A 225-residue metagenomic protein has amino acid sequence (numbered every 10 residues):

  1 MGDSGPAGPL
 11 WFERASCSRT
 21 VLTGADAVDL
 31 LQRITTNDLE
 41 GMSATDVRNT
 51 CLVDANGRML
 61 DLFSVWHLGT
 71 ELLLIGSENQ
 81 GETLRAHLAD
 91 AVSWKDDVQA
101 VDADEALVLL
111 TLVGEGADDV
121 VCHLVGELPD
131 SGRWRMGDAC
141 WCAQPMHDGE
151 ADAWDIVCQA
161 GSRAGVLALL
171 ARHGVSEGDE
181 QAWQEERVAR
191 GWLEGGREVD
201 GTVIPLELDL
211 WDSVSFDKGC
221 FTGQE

Functional and structural regions predicted by a protein language model:
M1-E225: Basic, glycine/lysine-rich polyanion-binding surfaces/domains
